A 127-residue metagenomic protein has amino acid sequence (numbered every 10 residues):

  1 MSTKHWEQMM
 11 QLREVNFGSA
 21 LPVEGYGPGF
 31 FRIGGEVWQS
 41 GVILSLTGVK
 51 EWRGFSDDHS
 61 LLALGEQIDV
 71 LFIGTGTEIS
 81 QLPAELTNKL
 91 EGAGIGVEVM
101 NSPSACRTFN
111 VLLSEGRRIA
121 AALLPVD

Functional and structural regions predicted by a protein language model:
S2-D58, S114-V126: Non-catalytic interface/targeting segments
P28, A84-T87, F109: Short glycine-/small-residue-rich flexible loop motifs, especially phosphate/cofactor-binding loops
E51-R53, I79-L82, R107-T108: Short active-site-adjacent helix-start/loop capping segments
G65-M100: Mid-chain, well-packed structural core segment of small domains
G96-L124: C-terminal structural segments of small proteins and small subunits
